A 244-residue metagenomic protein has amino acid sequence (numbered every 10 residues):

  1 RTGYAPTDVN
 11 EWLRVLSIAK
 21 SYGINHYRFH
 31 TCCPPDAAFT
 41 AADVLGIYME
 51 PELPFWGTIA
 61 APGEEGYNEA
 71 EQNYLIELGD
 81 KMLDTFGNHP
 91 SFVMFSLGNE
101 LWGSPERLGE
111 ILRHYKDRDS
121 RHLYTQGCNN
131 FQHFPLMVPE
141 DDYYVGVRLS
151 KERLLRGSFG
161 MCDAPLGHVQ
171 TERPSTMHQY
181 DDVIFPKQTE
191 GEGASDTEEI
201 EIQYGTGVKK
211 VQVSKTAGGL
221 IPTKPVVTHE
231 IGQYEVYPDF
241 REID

Functional and structural regions predicted by a protein language model:
R1-A19, T40: N-terminal carbohydrate-binding accessory modules
E11-H30, P34-P35: Catalytic domains of carbohydrate-active enzymes, especially glycoside hydrolases
H26-D244: Substrate-binding/catalytic cleft of secreted carbohydrate-active enzymes, primarily glycoside hydrolases
